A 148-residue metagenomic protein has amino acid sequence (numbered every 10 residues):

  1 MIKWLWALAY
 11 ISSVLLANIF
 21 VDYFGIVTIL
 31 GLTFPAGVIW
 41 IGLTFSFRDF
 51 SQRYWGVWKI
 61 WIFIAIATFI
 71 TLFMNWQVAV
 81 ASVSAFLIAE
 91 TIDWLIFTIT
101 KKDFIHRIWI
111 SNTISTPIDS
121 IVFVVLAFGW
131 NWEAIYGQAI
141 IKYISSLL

Functional and structural regions predicted by a protein language model:
M1-S12: N-terminal membrane topogenic signal
L5-A7, I41, K59, N131-E133: Short linear interaction motif-like sites in intrinsically disordered regions of transcription factors
Y10-L16, W40-G42, W61-L72, I110-V124: Small-residue-rich segments of transmembrane alpha-helices in multi-pass membrane proteins, especially helix faces
N18, R53, T98: Charged/polar, solvent-exposed surface patches and flexible loops
V21-L87: Alpha-helical membrane segments and adjacent membrane-interface helices in multi-pass membrane proteins
W76-L148: Membrane-embedded alpha-helical hairpins and interfacial helices in multi-pass inner-membrane proteins
